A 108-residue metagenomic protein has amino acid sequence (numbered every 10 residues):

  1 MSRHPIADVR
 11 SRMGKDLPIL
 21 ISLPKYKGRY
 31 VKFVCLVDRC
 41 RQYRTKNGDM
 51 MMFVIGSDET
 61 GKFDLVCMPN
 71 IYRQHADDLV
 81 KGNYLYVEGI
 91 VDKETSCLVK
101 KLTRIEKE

Functional and structural regions predicted by a protein language model:
M1-R41: OB-fold nucleic-acid-binding modules
G14, Y43-N70: OB-fold (S1/OB) nucleic-acid-binding surfaces
L23-K27, Y43-G48, I55, H75-D78: Replace "in large, NTP-powered and nucleic-acid-processing enzymes" with "in large, NTP-powered factors and other
Y26, N70-E88: Short nucleic-acid-contacting surface segments enriched for D/E, G, S/T with interspersed K/R
V31-F33, M52, D78, L85: Hydrophobic core residues within well-ordered beta-strands of beta-rich domains
C35, G56, G82: Hydrophobic, well-ordered secondary-structure elements that form the walls of internal hydrophobic environments
V37, G89-V91: Hydrophobic beta-strand positions in extracellular immunoglobulin-like domains
D92-E108: OB-fold/S1-family single-stranded nucleic acid-binding modules
